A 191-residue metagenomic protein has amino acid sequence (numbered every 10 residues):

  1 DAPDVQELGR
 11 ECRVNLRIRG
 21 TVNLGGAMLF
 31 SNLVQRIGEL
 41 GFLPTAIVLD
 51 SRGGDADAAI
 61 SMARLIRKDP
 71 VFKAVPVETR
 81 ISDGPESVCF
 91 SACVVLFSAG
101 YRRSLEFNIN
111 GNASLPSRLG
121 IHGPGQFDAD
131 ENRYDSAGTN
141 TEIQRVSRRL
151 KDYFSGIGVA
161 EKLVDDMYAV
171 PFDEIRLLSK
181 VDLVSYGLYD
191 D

Functional and structural regions predicted by a protein language model:
A2-L29: STAS-typified acidic loop motif
I18, I47, F97, L183: Terminal peptide-recognition signature
R19-L43, R64: A short, well-ordered alpha-helical element
Q35-E39, R67-V71, S98-L105, P124 (+5 more regions): Sec-exported extracytoplasmic/periplasmic mature domains
F42-A58, P76-E86: Short, glycine-/small-residue-enriched flexible loop/hinge segments at domain edges that mediate gating
A46, H122-D191: Charged, glycine-interspersed solvent-exposed loop segments at helix/strand-loop junctions that cap or gate access
A56-A63, R67: Membrane-embedded segments
V71-G125: Glycine-rich beta-to-alpha active-site loop
